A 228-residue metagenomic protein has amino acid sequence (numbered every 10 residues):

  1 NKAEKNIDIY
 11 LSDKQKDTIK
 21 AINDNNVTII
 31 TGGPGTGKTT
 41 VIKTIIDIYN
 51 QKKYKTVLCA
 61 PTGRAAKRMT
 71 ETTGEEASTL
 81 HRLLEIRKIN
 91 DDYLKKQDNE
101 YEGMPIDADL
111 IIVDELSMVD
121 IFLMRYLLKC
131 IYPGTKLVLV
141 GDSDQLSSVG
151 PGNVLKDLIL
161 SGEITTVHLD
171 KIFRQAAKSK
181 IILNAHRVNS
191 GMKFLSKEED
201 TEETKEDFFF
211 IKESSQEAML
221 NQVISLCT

Functional and structural regions predicted by a protein language model:
N1-K20, N90: Pre-P-loop entry segment of helicase/translocase ATPase cores
K14, N23-I30: Pre-Walker A (Motif I) flank of P-loop NTPase domains
T18-A21, D144-T228: Conserved helicase motor core of P-loop NTPases
I22, G33, P61: P-loop (Walker A) phosphate-binding loop of NTP-binding proteins
T28-T31, V57, V138: Short hydrophobic/aromatic beta-strand immediately N-terminal to the Walker A/P-loop
K38: Conserved lysine of the Walker
V41, I45: Hydrophobic positions on the alpha1 helix immediately C-terminal to the Walker A/P-loop
K55-A60, R64-C130, K171-I172, I181-I182 (+2 more regions): Conserved P-loop NTPase motor core of helicases/translocases
